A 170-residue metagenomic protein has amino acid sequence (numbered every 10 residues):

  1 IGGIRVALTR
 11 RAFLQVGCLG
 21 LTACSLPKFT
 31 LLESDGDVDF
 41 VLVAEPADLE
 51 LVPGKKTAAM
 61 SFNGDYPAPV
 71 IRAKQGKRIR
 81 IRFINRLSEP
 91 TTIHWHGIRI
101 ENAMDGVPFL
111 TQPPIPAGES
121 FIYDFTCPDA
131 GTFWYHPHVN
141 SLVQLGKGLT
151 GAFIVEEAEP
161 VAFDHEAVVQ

Functional and structural regions predicted by a protein language model:
I1-L21: N-terminal secretory signal peptides and thylakoid transit peptides that target proteins across membranes
G17-C18, C24-Q170: Histidine-centered copper-binding motifs that mark active-site loops of extracellular/periplasmic copper enzymes
